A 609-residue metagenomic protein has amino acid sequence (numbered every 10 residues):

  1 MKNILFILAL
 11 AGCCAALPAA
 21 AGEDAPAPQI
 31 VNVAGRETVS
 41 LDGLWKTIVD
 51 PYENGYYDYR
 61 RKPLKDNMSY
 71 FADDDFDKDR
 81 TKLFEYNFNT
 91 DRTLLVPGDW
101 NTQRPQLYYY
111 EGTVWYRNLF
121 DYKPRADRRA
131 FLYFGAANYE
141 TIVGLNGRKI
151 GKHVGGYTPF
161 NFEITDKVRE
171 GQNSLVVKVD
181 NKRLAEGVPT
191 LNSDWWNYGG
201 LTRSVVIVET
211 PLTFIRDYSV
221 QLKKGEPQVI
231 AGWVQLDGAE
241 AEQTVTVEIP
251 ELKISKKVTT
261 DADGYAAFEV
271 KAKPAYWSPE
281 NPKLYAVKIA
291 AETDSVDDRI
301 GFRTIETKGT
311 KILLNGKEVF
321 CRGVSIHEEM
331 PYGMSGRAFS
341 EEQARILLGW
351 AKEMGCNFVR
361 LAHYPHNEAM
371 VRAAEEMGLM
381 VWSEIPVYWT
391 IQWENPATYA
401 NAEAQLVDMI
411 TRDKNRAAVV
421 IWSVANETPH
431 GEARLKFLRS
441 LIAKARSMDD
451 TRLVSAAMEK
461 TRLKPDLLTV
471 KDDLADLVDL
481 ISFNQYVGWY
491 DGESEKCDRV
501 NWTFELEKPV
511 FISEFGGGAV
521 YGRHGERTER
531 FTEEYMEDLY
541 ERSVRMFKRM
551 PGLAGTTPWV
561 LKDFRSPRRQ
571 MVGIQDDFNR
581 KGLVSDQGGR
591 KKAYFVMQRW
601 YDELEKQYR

Functional and structural regions predicted by a protein language model:
M1-I4, L561: Positively charged n-region of N-terminal signal peptides that target proteins for export
I7-A15: Bacterial N-terminal signal peptides
A20-N101, V176-K178, L184-A185, E541-V544: Accessory carbohydrate-binding/adhesion or oligomerization-edge regions at the termini of glycan-active proteins
A27-V31, I48-Y52, D99, Q106-F214 (+2 more regions): Accessory beta-strand-rich segments of carbohydrate-active enzymes
V31-D58, K82, L94, A137 (+7 more regions): Substrate-binding clefts and catalytic carboxylate motifs of secreted carbohydrate-active enzymes
R80-F88, R92-Y122, A126-F134, N138-L145 (+11 more regions): Active-site-adjacent substrate/metal-binding segments within catalytic domains of carbohydrate-active enzymes
R169-Q172, Q235-K308: Extended acidic/polar, glycine-enriched regions that form or flank non-catalytic beta-rich accessory modules
L212-A239, Y601-R609: Surface beta-strand/loop "capping" patches
